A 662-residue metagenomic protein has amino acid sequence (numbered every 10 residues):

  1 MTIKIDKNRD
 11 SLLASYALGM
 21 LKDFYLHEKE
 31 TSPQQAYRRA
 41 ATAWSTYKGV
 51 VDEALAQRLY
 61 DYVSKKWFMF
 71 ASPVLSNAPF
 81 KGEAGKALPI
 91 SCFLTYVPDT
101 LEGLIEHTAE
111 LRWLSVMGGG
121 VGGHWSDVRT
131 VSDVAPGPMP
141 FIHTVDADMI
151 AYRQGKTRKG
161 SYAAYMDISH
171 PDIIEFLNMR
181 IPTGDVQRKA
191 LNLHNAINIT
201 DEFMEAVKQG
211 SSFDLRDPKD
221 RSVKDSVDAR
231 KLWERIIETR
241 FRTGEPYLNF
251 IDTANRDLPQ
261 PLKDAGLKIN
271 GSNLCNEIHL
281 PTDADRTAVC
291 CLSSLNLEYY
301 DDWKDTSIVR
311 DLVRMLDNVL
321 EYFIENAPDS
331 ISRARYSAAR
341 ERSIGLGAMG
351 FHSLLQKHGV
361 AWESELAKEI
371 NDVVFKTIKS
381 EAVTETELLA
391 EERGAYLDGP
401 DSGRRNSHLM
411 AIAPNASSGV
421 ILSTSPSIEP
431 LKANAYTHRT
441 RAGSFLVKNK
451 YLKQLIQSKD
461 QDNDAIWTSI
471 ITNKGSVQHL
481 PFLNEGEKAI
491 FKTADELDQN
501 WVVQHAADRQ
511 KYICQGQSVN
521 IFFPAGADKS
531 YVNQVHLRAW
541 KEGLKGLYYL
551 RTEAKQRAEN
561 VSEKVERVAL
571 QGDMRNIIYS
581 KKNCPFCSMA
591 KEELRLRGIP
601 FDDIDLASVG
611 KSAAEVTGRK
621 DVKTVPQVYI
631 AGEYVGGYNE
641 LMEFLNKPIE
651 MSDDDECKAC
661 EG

Functional and structural regions predicted by a protein language model:
M1-V568, D654: Extended catalytic cores of very large enzyme megasubunits
M149, R619-Y629, Y638-N639: Structural micro-motif
H170, F586, A659: C-type cytochrome heme c attachment motif
G244, L570-I604: Local sequence-structure signature of Cys/Sec-based thiol-disulfide redox active-site neighborhoods
S580-N583, T624, E656: Short pre-active-site segment immediately N-terminal to redox-active cysteine/selenocysteine motifs in thiol-based
I604-K623: Thioredoxin-like thiol-disulfide oxidoreductase module
I630-E650: Non-catalytic, surface beta->alpha helical segment in thiol-disulfide oxidoreductase systems
M651-G662: Short acidic, low-complexity intrinsically disordered linear motifs used for protein-protein interactions
